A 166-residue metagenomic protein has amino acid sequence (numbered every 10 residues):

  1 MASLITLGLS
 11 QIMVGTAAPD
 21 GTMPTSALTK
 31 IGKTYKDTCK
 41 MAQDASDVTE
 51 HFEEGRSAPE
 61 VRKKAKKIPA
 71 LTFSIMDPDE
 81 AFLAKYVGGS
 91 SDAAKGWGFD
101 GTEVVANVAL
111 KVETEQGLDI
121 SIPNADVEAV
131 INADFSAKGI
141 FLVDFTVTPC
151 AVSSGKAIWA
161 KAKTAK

Functional and structural regions predicted by a protein language model:
A2-E80, N124-L142: Solvent-exposed edge beta-strands and adjacent loop segments that serve as assembly or binding interfaces
S10-I31, K95-T102, G155-A165: Short secondary-structure boundary segments
A18, T114, V152: Acidic surface patches and DE-rich sequence motifs
D37, E60, A93-A94, A160: Basic, gly/Ser/Thr/Pro-rich low-complexity segments located predominantly at protein N termini
A70-S74, A109-K111, D144-T148: Beta-strand secondary-structure signal
M76-F99: Charged, amphipathic alpha-helical segments
A94-D134: Acidic, glycine-rich flexible loop segments
G117-K166: Mixed-charge, glycine-accented linear interaction segment located at domain edges/termini
